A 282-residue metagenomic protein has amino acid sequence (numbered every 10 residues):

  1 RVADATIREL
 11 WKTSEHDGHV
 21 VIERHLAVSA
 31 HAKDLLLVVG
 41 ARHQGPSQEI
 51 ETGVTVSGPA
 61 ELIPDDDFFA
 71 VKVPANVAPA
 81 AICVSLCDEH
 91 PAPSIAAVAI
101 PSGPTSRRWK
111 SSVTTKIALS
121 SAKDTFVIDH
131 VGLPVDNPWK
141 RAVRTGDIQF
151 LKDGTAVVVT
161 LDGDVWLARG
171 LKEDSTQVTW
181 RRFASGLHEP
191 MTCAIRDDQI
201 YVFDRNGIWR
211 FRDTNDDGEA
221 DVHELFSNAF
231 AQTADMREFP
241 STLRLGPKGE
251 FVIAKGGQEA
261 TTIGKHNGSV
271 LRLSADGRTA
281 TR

Functional and structural regions predicted by a protein language model:
R1-V20: Extended, loop-rich substrate-binding clefts of extracytoplasmic carbohydrate-active enzymes
E9, I22-R24, L37, A80-I82: Hydrophobic residues positioned within well-ordered beta-strands of beta-sheet architectures
H16-V20, S29-H31, D65, P74-A78 (+1 more regions): Solvent-exposed loop and beta-edge segments used for protein-protein assembly and interaction
A27-P46: Surface-exposed beta-strand/loop patches in extracellular or lumenal glycoproteins
L35-L37, S47-P59: Change to "...patches in solvent-exposed regions of secreted, membrane-anchored, or virion-exposed structural
H43, V54-W109: Extended acidic/polar, glycine-enriched regions that form or flank non-catalytic beta-rich accessory modules
C87-R141: Extracellular/periplasmic ectodomains of large secreted or surface enzymes and adhesion receptors
L119-S120, D124-R282: Beta-propeller blade termini and top-face loops
